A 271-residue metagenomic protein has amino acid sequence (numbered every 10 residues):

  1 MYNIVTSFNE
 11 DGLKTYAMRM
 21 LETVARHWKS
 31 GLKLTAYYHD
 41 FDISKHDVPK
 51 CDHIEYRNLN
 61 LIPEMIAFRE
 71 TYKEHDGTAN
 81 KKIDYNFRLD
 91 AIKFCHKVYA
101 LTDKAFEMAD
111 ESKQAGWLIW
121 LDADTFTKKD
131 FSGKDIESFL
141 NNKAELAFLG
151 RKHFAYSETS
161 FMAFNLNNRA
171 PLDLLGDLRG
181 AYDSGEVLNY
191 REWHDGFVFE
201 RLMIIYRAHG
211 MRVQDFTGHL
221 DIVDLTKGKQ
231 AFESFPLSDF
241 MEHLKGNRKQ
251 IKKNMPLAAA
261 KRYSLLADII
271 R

Functional and structural regions predicted by a protein language model:
M1-K82, E107-Q114, L166-R169, L244-I251 (+1 more regions): N-terminal anchoring/stem segment of glycosyltransferases
T15-M18, C95-Y99, W193-R201: A structural signal for well-ordered alpha-helical segments within the folded catalytic domains of diverse enzymes
N86: Short acidic-hydrophobic catalytic motif
L89-A91: Extracytoplasmic beta-rich repeat domains
K93-F148: GT-A fold catalytic core of metal-dependent nucleotide-sugar glycosyltransferases, centered on the diacidic
K97, L121, S157-S160, D195: Residues that flank catalytic or metal-binding motifs in active/ligand-binding sites
K128-W193: Conserved catalytic core of nucleotide-sugar-dependent glycosyltransferases
N167-I270: Catalytic core and acceptor-binding pocket of nucleotide-sugar-dependent glycosyltransferases
